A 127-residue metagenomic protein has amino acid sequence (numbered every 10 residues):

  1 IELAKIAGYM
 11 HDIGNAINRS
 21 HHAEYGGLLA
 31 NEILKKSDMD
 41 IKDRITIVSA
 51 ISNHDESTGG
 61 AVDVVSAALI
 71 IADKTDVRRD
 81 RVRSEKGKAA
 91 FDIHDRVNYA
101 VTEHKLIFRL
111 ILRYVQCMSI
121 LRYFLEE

Functional and structural regions predicted by a protein language model:
I1-I107: Divalent metal-dependent catalytic cores for phosphoryl transfer on phosphate-bearing substrates
F108-L112: N-terminal, Lys/Arg- and Ser/Thr-rich interaction peptides
R113-E126: A short interface-forming secondary-structure element
